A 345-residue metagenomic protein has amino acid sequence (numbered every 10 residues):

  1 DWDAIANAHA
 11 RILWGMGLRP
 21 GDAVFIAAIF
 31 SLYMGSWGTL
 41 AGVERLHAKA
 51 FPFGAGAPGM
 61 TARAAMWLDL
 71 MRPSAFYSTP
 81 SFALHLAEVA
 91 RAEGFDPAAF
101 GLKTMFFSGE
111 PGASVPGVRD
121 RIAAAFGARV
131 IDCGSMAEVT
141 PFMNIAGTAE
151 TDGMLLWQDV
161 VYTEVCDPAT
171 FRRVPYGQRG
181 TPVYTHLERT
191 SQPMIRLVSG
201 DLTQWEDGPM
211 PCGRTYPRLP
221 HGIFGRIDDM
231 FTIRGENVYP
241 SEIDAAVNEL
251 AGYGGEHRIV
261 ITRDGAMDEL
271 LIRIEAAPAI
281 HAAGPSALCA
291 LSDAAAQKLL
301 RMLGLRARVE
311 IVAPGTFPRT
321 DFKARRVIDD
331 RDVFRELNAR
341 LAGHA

Functional and structural regions predicted by a protein language model:
D1-N7: Conserved AMP-binding A3 loop
A8-R11, T61: Short alpha-helical segments and helix-capping/turn motifs at coil-helix boundaries
A10-L46: Conserved AMP-binding loop of ANL adenylate-forming enzymes
L46-A345: Active-site glycine/GP-rich loop and adjacent strand/helix microenvironment that borders small-molecule binding pockets
